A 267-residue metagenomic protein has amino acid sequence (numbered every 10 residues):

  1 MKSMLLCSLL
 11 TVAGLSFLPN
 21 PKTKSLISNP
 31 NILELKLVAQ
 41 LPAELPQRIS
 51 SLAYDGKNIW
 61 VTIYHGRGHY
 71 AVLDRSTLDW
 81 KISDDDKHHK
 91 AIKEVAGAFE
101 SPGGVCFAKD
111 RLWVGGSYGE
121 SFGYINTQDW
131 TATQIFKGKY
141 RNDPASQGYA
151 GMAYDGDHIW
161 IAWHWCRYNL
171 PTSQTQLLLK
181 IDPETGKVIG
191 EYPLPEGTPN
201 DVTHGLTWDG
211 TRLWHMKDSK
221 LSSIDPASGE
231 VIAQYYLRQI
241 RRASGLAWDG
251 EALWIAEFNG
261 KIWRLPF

Functional and structural regions predicted by a protein language model:
K2-S28: Bacterial Sec-dependent signal peptides at the C-terminal "C-region" and cleavage site
L26-P46: A short helix->beta-strand "capping" segment at the edge of beta-propeller domains
K36-A43, W80-A96, T131-D143, K187-G197 (+1 more regions): A short beta-strand motif characteristic of beta-propeller blades
E44-D55, A96-A108, Y140-G156, A162-W165 (+2 more regions): Beta-rich, blade/repeat-based domains predominating in secreted/periplasmic proteins but also intracellular
V61-R67, V114-G119, I161-S173, L213-S219 (+1 more regions): Conserved beta-strand positions in repeat-built beta-propeller and related beta-rich domains
H69-D74, E120-Y124, Q176-L179, K220-S222 (+1 more regions): A short loop-to-beta-strand structural motif that recurs across blades of beta-propeller domains
D74-L78, N126-W130, D182-G186, D225-G229 (+1 more regions): Short loop/turn segments that connect beta-strands within beta-propeller blades
R242-F267: Blade-level signature of beta-propeller repeat domains, shared across WD40, Kelch, NHL, RCC1 and BNR/Asp-box propellers
